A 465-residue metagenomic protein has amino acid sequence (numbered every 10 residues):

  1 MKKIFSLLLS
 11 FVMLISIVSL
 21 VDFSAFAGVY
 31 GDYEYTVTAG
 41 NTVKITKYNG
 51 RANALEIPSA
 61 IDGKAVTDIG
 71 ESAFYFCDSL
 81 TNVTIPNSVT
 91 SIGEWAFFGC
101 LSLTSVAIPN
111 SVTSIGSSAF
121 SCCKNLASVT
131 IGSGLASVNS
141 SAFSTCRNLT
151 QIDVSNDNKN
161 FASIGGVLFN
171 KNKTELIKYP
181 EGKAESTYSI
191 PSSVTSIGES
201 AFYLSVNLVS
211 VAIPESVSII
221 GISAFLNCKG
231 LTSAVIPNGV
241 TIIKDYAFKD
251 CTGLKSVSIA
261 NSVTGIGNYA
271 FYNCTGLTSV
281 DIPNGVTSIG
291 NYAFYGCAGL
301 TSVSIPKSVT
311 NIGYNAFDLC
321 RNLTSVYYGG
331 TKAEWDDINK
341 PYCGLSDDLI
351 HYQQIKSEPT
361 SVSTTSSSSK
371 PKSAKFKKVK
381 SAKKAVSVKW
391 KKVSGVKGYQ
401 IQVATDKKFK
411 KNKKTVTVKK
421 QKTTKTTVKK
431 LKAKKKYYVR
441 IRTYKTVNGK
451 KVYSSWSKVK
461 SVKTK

Functional and structural regions predicted by a protein language model:
M1-L9: Positively charged n-region of N-terminal signal peptides that target proteins for export
I15-G31: Sec-dependent signal peptide cleavage junction
D32-N41, G50-D68, D78-S91, L101-S114 (+10 more regions): Structural signature of tandem-repeat unit edges
S361-G395, K450-K465: Pro/Thr/Ser/Gly-rich low-complexity, intrinsically disordered linker/stalk tracts
G395-V416: Extracellular low-complexity, O-glycosylation-prone stalks/linkers
K422-T426: Short S/T/G- and acidic-enriched coil/turn segments that sit immediately N-terminal to beta-strands in beta-sandwich
V428-G449: Beta-strand-rich modules
